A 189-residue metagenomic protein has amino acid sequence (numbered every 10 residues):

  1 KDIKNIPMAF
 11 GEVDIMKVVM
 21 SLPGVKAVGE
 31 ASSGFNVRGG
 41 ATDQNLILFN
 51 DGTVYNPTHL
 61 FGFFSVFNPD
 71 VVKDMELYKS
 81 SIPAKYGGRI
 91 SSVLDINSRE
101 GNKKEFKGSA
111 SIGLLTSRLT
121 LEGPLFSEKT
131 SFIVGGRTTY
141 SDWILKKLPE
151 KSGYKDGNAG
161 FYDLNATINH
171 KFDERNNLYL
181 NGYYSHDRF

Functional and structural regions predicted by a protein language model:
K1-P83, V93, N97-E100: Periplasmic N-terminal accessory/gating domains of Gram-negative outer-membrane beta-barrel systems
K17, N36, V93-D95, S109 (+3 more regions): Outer-membrane beta-barrel architecture
V28, A84-Y86, G101-F106, F126-K129 (+1 more regions): Short loop/turn motifs that connect adjacent beta-strands in outer-membrane beta-barrel proteins
E30, R89, K103, A110-L114 (+1 more regions): Transmembrane beta-barrel outer-membrane domains
T42, G52-V54, R99, L115 (+3 more regions): Structural signature of outer-membrane beta-barrel domains
T58-F61, I144-E150: Short acidic, glycine/proline-rich loop/turn micro-motifs
E105-K107, P149-K155: Extracellular loop and loop/strand-boundary signature of outer-membrane beta-barrel proteins
G113-T138, S152-R188: Transmembrane beta-barrel wall of Gram-negative outer-membrane proteins
